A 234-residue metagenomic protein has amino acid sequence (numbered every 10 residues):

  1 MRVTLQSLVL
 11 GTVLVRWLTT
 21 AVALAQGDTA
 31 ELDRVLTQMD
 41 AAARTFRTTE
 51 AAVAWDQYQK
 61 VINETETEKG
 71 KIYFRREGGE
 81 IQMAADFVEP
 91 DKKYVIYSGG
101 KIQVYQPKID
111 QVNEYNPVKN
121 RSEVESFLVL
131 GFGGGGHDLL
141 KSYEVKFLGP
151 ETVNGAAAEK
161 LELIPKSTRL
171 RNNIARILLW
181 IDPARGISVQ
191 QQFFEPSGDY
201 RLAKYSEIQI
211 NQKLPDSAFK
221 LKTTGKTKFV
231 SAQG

Functional and structural regions predicted by a protein language model:
M1-S7: Positively charged n-region of N-terminal signal peptides that target proteins for export
V9-A21: Bacterial N-terminal signal peptides
A23-G27: Boundary at the C-terminal end of the N-terminal hydrophobic targeting segment
L32-V104: N-terminal mature ectodomain segment of secretory-pathway/periplasmic proteins
R34, N113-Y115, L128, F132 (+1 more regions): Gly/Pro-enriched, hydrophobic low-complexity segments that function as extracytoplasmic propeptides/linkers
R47-T49, E68-G70, I81, D91-K93 (+6 more regions): Envelope-exposed proteins and targeting segments
P90-K92, Q103-V104, I109-V112, P196-S197: Short, surface-exposed beta-strand-loop junctions and turns on beta-sheet-rich folds
V104-F132: Acidic/charged, solvent-exposed loop-and-adjacent secondary-structure segments enriched in E/D, K/R, S/T, and G/P
